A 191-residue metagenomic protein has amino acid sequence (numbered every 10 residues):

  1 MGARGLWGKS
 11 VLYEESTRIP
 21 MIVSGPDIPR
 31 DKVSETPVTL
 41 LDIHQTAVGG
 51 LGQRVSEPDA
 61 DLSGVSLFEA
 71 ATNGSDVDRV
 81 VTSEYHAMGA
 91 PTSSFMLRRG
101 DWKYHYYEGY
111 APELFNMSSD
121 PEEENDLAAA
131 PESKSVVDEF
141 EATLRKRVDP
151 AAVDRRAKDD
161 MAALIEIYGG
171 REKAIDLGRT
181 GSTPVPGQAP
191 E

Functional and structural regions predicted by a protein language model:
M1-A3, L41-H44, G49-M117, R156 (+1 more regions): C-terminal cap/loop subdomain of S1 sulfatases and analogous C-terminal strand-loop tails that border
M1-K32, T39: Histidine-centered active-site microenvironments of extracellular/periplasmic hydrolases and transferases
G8, D27-V38, L51-P58, E123-S133: Active-site rim elements
L12, M21, V33, S66 (+2 more regions): Conserved beta-strand positions that form and line the central face of beta-propeller blades
R18, T39-G50, S66, A70 (+3 more regions): Generic recognition of well-ordered alpha-helical segments
D120: Intrinsically disordered, low-complexity polar regions and short flexible loop motifs
A129-E191: Long, internal low-complexity/basic segments
